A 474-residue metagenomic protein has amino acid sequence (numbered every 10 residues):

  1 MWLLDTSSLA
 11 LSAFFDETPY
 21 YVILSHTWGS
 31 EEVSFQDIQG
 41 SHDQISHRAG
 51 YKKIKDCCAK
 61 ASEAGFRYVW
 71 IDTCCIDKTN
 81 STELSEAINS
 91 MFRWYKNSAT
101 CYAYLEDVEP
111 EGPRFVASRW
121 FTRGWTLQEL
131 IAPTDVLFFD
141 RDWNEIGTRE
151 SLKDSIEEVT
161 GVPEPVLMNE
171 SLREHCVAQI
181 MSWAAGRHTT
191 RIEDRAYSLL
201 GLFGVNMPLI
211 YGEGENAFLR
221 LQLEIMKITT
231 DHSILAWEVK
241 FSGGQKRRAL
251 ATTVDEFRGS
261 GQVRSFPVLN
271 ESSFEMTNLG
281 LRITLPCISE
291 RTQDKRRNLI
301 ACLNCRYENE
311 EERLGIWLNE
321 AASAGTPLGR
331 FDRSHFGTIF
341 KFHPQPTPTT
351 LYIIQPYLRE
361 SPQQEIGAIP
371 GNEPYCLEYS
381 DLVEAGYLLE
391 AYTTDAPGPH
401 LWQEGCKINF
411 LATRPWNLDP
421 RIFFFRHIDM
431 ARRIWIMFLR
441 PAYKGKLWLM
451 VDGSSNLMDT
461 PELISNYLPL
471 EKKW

Functional and structural regions predicted by a protein language model:
M1-R67, K78-N80: Fold-level signal for large, globular catalytic cores of enzyme and receptor domains
L3, Y20, T27-H42, A64 (+10 more regions): Long, low-complexity, serine/threonine/proline-rich intrinsically disordered regulatory regions in eukaryotic signaling
T6-L11, I54-K55, E86-N89, T122-W125 (+2 more regions): Short alpha-helical segments and helix-capping/turn motifs at coil-helix boundaries
L9-F15, N80-E83, A103-W120, G186-R187: Intrinsically disordered, low-complexity acidic/Ser/Thr-rich segments used as protein-protein interaction/activation
L24, A61-S81, Y95, C101-D107 (+1 more regions): Short acidic catalytic loops
S25, K55-E63, N89-F92, K96 (+4 more regions): Amphipathic alpha-helical interaction motifs in eukaryotic regulatory proteins
G50, L84-A87, M91-W94, R123 (+3 more regions): Alpha-helical interaction elements in eukaryotic regulators
Y95-L105, T134-D135, F203, M207: A generic secondary-structure signal for well-formed alpha-helical elements
